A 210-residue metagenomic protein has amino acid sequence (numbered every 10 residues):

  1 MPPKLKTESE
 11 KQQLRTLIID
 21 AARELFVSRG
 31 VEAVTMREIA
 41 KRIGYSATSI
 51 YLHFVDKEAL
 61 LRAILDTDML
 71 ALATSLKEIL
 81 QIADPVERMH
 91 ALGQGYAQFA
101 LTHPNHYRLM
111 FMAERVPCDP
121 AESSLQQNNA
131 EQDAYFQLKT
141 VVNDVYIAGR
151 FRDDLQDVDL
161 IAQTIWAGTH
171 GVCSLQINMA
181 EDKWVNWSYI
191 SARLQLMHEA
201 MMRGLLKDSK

Functional and structural regions predicted by a protein language model:
M1-Q13, S209-K210: N-terminal intrinsically disordered/low-complexity leader segments
L14-A22, I39, I64-D68, L72 (+2 more regions): Generic hydrophobic, amphipathic alpha-helix propensity
L17, A21, L25-A59, A63: Helix-turn-helix
A63, K77-H106, V158-I165: Hydrophobic alpha-helical connector segments
T67-A91, A121-S124, N128, A134 (+1 more regions): Amphipathic alpha-helical linker/stalk segments
H90-R115, F136-T140, W166-C173, K207: Helical hydrophobic small-molecule/effector-binding pocket
T102-T140, F151, L160, K183-S188: Short secondary-structure transition hinges
E122-Q127, I147-M197, D208-K210: Hydrophobic/aromatic-rich alpha-helical bundle segments in the mid-to-C-terminal region
